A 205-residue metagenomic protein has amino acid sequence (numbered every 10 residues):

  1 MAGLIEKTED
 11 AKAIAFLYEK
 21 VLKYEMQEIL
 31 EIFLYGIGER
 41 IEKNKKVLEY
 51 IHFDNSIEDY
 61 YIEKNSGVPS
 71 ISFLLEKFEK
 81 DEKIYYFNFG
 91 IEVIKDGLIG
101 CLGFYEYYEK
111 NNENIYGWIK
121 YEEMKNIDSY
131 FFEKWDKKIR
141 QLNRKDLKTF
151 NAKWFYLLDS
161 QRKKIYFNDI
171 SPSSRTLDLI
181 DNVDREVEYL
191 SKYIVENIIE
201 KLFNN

Functional and structural regions predicted by a protein language model:
A2-I14: A conserved mid-domain beta-alpha-beta active-site/ligand-binding segment of alpha/beta enzyme cores
L4, G36, R40, K138 (+3 more regions): Residues that form generic nucleotide/phosphate-binding pockets
K7, L74-K77, L179: Alpha-helix initiation/capping motif
K12-S160, I165: Polyanion-binding interface signature
R162-N205: Long, solvent-exposed, polar/charged low-complexity segments
